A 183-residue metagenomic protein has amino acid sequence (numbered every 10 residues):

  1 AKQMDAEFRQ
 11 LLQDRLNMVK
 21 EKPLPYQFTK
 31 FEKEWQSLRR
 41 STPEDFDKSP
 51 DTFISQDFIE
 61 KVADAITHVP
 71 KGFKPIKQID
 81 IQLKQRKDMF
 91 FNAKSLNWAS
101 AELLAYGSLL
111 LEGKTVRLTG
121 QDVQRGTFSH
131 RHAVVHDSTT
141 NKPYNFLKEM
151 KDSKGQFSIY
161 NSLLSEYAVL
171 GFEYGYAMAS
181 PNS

Functional and structural regions predicted by a protein language model:
A1-S183: Flexible, glycine-rich loop/tail regions that form catalytic "lids" or insertion modules at the edges of active sites
